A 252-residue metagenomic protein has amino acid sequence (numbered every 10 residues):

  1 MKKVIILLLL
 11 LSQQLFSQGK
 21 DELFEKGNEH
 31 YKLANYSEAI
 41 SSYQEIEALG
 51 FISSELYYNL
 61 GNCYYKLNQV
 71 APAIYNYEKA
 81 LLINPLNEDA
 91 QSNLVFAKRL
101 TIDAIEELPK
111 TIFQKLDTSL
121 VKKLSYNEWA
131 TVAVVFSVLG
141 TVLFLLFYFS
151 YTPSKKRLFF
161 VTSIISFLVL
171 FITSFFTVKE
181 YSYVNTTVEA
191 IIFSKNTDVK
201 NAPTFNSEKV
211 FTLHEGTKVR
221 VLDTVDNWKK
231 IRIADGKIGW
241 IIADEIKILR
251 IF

Functional and structural regions predicted by a protein language model:
V70, R157-S194, N201-T204, E208 (+2 more regions): Boundary regions of SH3-family modules and the immediately adjacent low-complexity/disordered segments in eukaryotic
L108-Y148: Membrane-embedded alpha-helical segments of integral membrane proteins
